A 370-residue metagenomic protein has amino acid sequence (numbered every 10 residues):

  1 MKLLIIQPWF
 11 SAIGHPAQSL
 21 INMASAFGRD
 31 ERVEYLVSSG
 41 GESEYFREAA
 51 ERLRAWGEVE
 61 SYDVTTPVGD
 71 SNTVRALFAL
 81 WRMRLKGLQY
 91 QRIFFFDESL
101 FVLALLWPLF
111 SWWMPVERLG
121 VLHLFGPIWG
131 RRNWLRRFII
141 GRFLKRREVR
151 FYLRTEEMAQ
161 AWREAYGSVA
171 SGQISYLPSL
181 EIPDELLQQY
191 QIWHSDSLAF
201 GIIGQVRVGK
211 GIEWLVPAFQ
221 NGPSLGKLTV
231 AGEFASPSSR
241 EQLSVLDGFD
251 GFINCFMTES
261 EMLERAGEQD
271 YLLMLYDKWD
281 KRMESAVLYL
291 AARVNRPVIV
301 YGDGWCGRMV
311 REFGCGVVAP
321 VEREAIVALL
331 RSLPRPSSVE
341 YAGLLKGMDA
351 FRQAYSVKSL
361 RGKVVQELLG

Functional and structural regions predicted by a protein language model:
L4, I192-K210, V216-P223, T229: Conserved donor-binding/catalytic core segment of Leloir-type glycosyltransferases
I6-N22, G41-Y45, F101, R207-K210: A short, glycine/small-residue-rich beta-strand->loop->alpha-helix junction that serves as a flexible
G14-H15, Q191, V321-V327, S338-L369: A charged, aromatic-enriched C-terminal amphipathic alpha-helix characteristic of glycosyltransferases across folds
V37-S43, I203, K227-R240: Glycosyltransferase donor-sugar binding loop
W134, I140-G141, K145-I174: A short, active-site helix/loop in glycosyltransferases that binds the activated sugar's phosphate group
R240-R265: Nucleotide-activated donor-binding/catalytic signature segment of Leloir-type glycosyltransferases, i.e., the conserved
L273-Y289, V300-R308: Nucleotide-sugar-dependent
K278, E312-E324, L330-S338: Conserved acidic donor-binding segment of nucleotide-sugar-dependent glycosyltransferases
